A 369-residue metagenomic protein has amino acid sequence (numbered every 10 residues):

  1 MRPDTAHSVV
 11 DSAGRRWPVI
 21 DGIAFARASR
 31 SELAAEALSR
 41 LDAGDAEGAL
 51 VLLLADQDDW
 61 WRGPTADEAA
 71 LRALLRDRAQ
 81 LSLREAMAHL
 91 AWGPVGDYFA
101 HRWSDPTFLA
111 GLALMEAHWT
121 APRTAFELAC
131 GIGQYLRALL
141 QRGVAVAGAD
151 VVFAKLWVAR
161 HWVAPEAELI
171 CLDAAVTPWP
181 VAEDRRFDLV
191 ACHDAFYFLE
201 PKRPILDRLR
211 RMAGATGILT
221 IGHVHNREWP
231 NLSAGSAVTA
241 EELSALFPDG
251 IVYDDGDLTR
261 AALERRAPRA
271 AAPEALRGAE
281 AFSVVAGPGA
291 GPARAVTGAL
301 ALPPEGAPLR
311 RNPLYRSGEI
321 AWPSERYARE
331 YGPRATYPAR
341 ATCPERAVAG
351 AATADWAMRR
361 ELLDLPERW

Functional and structural regions predicted by a protein language model:
H101-P122: Conserved alpha-helix/loop element of class I SAM-dependent methyltransferases that forms part of the SAM/SAH-binding
P122-G131: Conserved class I S-adenosyl-L-methionine
I132-P178: Class I SAM-dependent methyltransferase SAM/SAH-binding core
W179-V190: A short acidic, Gly/Pro-enriched loop at the edge of an enzyme's catalytic core that lines a small-molecule cofactor
L189-P201: A short SAM/SAH-binding and catalytic strip from SAM-dependent methyltransferases
R203-A215: A short glycine-rich, Lys/Arg-flanked "PGG" loop and its adjoining helix->strand segment in the class I
T220-E242: Conserved class I S-adenosyl-L-methionine
V284-W369: C-terminal lobe and adjacent flexible extensions of AdoMet/dcAdoMet transferase-like proteins
